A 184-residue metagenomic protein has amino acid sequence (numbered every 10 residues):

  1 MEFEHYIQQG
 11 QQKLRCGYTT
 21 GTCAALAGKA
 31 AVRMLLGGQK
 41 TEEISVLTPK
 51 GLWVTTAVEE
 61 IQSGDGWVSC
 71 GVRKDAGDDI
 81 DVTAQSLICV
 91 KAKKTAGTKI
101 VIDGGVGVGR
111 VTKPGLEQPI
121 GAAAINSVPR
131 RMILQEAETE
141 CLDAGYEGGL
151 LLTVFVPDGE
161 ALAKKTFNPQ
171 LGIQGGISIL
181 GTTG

Functional and structural regions predicted by a protein language model:
M1-G172: Generic N-terminal targeting/processing segments that precede catalytic cores or assembly contacts
P169-Q174, S178-G184: Phosphate/pyrophosphate-binding betaalpha-module
